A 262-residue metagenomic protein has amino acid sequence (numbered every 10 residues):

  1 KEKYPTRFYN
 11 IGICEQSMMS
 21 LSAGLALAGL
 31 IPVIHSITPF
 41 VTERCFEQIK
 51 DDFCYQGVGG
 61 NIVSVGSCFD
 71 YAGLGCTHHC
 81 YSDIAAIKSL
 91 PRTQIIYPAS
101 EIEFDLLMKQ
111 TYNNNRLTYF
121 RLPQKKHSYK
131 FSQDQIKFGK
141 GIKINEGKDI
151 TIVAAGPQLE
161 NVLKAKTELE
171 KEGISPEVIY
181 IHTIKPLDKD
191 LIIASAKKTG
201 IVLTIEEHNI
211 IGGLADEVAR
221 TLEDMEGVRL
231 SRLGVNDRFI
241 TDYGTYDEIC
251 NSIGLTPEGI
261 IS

Functional and structural regions predicted by a protein language model:
K1-R121, K126, Q135, S252: Thiamine diphosphate
E2, Y71, R121-S262: Thiamine diphosphate
